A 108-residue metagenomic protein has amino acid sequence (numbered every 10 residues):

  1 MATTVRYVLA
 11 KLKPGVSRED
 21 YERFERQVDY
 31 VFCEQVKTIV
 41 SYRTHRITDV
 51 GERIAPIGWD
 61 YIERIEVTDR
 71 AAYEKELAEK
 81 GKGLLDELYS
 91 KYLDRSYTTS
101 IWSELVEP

Functional and structural regions predicted by a protein language model:
M1-P108: Macromolecular interaction modules
